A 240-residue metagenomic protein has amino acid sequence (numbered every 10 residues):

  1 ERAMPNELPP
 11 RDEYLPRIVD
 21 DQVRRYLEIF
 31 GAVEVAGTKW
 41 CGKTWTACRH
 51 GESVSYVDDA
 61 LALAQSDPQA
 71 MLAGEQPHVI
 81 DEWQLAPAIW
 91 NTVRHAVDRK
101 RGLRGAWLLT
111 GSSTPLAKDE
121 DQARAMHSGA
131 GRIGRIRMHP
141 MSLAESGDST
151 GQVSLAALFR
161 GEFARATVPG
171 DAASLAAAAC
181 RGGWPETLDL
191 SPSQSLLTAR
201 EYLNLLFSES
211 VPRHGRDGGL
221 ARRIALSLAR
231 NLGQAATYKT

Functional and structural regions predicted by a protein language model:
E1-D12, D148-T240: Interdomain hinge/linker elements that couple catalytic modules in large macromolecular machines
P10-L27: Pre-Walker A adenine-sensing motif
V35: Hydrophobic anchor at the beta1->P-loop junction of P-loop NTPases
T38: P-loop (Walker A) phosphate-binding loop of NTP-binding proteins
G42, T46-A47: Hydrophobic positions on the alpha1 helix immediately C-terminal to the Walker A/P-loop
A64-L108: Conserved nucleotide-sensing/catalytic segment adjacent to the nucleotide-binding pocket in NTP-handling enzymes
R99-R124: Sensor-1/coupling segment of RecA-like P-loop NTPase cores
P115-R135, G147-Q152: Short regulatory helix/loop adjacent to the ATP-binding pocket of P-loop NTPases
